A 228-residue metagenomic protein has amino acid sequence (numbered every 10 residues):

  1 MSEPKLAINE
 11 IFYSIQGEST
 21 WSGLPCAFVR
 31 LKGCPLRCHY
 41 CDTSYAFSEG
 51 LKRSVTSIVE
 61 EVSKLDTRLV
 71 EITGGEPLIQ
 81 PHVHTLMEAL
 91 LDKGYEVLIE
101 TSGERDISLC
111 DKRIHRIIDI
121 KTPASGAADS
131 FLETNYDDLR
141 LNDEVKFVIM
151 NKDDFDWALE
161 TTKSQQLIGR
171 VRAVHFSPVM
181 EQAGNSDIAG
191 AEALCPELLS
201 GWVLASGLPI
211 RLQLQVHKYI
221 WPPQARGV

Functional and structural regions predicted by a protein language model:
M1-K32, L36-Y40, A205-R211, I220-P222 (+1 more regions): Flexible, acidic/Gly-rich N-terminal and inter-domain linker regions that tether and position cofactor-handling modules
L6-Y13, P25-F28, L36-H115: Conserved Radical SAM active-site core
T20, C41, G50-R53, V70 (+4 more regions): Short linear functional motifs in flexible/disordered or boundary regions
K32, G74, I149: Conserved residues at beta->alpha junctions
L78-V228: Conserved AdoMet/S-adenosylmethionine-binding subsite of the radical SAM
